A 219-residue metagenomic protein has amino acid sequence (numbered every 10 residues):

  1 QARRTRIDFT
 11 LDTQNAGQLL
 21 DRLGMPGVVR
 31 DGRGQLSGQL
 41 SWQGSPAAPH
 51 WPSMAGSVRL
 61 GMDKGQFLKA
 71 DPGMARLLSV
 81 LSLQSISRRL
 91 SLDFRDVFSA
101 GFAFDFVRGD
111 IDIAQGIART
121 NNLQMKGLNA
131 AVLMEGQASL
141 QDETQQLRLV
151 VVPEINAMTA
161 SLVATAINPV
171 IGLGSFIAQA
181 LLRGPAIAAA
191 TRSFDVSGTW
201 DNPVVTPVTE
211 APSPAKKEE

Functional and structural regions predicted by a protein language model:
Q1-S197, P212: Small-residue helix/turn framework positions
T191, D195-E219: Gram-negative outer-membrane assembly/targeting C-terminal domains
